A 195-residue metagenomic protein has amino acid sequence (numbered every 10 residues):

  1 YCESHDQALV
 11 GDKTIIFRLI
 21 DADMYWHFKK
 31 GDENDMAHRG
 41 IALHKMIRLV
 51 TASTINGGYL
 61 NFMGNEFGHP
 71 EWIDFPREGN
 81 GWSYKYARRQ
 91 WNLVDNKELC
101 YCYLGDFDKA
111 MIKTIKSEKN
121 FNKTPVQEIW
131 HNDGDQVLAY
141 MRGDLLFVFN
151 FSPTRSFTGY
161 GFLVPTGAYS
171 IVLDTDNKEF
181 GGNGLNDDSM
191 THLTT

Functional and structural regions predicted by a protein language model:
Y1-G31: Aromatic-lined glycan-binding groove of carbohydrate-active enzymes
M36-K45, V50-N61, N65-T195: Carbohydrate-interacting/catalytic domains
